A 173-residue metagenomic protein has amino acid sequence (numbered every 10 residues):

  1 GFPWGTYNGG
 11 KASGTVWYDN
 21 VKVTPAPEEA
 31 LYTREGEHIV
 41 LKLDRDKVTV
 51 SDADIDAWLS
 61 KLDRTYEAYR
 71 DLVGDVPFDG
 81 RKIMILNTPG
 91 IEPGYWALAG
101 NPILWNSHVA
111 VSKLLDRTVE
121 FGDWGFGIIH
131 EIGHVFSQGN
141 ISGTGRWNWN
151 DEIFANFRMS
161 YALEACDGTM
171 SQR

Functional and structural regions predicted by a protein language model:
G1-V21: Extracellular beta-strand ligand-recognition surfaces/modules
W4, P25, G139-N140, F157: Residues that line or immediately flank small-molecule/substrate-binding pockets and catalytic motifs
K11, A53, V76-F78, G122 (+1 more regions): Structural helix-adjacent loops and short alpha-helical linkers that scaffold large soluble proteins
G14, L62, N148-E152: Active-site-proximal structural scaffolding
K22-T33: Low-complexity, Pro/Thr/Ser/Gly/Ala-rich linker/spacer regions in secreted, extracellular modular proteins
Y32-V135, G139-N140: Juxtacatalytic substrate-recognition/specificity segment
R146-R173: Post-HExxH zinc-binding segment in Zn-dependent metallohydrolases
